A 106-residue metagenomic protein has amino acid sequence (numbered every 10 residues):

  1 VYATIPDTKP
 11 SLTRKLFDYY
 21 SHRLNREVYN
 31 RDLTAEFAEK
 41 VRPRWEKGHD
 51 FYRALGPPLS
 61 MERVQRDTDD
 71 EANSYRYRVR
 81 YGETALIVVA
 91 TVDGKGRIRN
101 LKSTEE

Functional and structural regions predicted by a protein language model:
V1-H22: Short, low-complexity N-terminal intrinsically disordered segments enriched in polar/charged residues
Y2, Y19-Y20, Y29, Y52 (+2 more regions): Sequence-level detector for tyrosine residue identity
T4, T68-E106: Exposed beta-sheet edge and beta->alpha loop/turn motif
P6, R23-L24, L33, H49 (+3 more regions): Generic alpha-helical secondary structure signal
P10, L33-A35, G96: Low-complexity, compositionally biased segments
E27-N73: Short solvent-exposed beta->alpha transition segments
